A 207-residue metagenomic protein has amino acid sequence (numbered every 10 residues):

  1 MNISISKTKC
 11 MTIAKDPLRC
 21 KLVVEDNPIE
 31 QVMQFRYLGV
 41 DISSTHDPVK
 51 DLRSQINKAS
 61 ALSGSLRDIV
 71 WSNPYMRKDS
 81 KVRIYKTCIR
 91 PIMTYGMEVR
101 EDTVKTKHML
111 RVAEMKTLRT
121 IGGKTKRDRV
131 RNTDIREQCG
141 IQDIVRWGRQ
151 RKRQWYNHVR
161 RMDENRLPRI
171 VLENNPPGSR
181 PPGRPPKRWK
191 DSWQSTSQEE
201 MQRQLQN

Functional and structural regions predicted by a protein language model:
M1-N207: Short linear motifs embedded in intrinsically disordered, charge-biased segments
